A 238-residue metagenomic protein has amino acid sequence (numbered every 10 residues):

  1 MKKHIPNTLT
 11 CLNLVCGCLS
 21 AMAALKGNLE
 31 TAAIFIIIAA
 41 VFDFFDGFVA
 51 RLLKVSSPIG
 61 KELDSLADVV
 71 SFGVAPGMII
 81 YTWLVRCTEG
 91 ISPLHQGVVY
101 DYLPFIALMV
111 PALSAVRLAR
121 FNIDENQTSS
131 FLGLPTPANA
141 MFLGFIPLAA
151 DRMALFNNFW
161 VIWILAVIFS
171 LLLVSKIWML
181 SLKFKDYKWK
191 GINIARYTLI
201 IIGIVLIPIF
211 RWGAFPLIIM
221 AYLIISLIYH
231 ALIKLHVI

Functional and structural regions predicted by a protein language model:
M1-F44, I207, A214, I218 (+3 more regions): Topogenic membrane-insertion module of multi-pass membrane proteins
M1-L14, R51-V69, V116-A138, W178-I194 (+1 more regions): Interhelical loop and helix-boundary elements at the membrane-water interface of polytopic inner-membrane proteins
N7-T10, L52-A119: Multi-pass membrane catalytic core of lipid/isoprenoid biosynthesis enzymes
L9-L12, A32-A39, I106-L113, N139 (+4 more regions): Hydrophobic alpha-helical transmembrane segments of polytopic
C16-L19, D46, V74, L113-V116 (+3 more regions): Membrane-embedded alpha-helical transmembrane segments of multi-pass integral membrane proteins
L19-I34, P76-F105, I146-I162, I209-W212: Helix-coil boundary and interhelical linker segments in multi-pass alpha-helical membrane proteins
M22-K26, I80-L84, A119, S175 (+3 more regions): Membrane-water interface at transmembrane helix exits
T128-I238: C-terminal membrane-associated helical module and adjoining short loops/tails
